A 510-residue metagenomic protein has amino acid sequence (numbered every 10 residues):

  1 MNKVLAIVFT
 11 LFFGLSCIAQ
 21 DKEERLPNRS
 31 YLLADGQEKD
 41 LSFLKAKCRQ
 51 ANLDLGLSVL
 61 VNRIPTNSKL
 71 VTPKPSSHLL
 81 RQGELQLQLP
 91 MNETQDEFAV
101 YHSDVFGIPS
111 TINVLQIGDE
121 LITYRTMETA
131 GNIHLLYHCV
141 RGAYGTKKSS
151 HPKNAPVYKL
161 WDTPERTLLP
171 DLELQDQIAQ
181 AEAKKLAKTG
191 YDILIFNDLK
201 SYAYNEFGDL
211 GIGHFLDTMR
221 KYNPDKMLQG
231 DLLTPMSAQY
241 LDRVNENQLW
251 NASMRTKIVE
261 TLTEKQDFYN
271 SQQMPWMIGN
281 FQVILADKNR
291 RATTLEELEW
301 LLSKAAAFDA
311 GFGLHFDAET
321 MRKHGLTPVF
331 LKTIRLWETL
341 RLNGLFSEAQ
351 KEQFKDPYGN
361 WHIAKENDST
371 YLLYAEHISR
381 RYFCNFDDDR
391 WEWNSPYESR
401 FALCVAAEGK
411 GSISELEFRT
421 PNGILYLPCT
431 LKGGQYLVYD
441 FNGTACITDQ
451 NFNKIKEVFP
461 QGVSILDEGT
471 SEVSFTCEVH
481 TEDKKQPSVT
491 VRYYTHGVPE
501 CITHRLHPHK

Functional and structural regions predicted by a protein language model:
M1-L5: Bacterial N-terminal signal peptides that target proteins for export
A6-G14: Bacterial N-terminal signal peptides
S16-A46, A51-L53, L57-E84, W161-Q180 (+2 more regions): Aromatic-lined carbohydrate-binding/catalytic grooves of carbohydrate-active enzymes
L41-P65, Q82-E84, K304, F308-L403: Carbohydrate-binding surfaces of carbohydrate-active enzymes
V61-R141, G145-K148: Autoprocessing Asn-cyclization modules and mimics
L70-Q86, P164-Q177, R220-K323: Glycan-recognition surfaces
V100-H102, R141-K153, W393-K510: Intrinsically disordered, low-complexity segments enriched in serine, threonine, and glycine
T111-D119, V157, F418, E472-T476: Short conserved beta-strand and strand-loop elements enriched in small hydrophobics with frequent Asp/Gly
